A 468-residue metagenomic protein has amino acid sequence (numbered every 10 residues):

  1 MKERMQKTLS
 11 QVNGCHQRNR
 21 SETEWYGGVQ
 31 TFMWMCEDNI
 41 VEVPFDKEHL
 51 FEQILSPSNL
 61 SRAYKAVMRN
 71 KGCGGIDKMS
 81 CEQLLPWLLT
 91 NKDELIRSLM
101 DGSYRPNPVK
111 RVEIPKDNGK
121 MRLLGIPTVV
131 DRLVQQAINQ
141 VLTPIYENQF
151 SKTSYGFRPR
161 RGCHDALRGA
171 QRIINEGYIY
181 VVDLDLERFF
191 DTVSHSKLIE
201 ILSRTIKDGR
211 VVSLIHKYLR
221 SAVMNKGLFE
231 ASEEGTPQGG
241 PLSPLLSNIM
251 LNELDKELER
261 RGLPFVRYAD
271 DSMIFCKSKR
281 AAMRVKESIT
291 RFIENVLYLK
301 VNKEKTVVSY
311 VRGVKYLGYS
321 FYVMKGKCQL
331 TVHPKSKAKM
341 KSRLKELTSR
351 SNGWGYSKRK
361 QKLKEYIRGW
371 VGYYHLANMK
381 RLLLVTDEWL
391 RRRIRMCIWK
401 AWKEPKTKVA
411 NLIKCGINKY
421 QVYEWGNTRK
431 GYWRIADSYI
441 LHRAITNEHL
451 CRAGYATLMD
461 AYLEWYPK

Functional and structural regions predicted by a protein language model:
M1-L89: Non-catalytic, polymerase-adjacent accessory regions of viral genome-replication enzymes
C73, Q83-P108: Amphipathic alpha-helical blocks
S98-E113, D117, Q149-G313: Conserved polymerase palm-domain catalytic core
L123-L124, T128, Q329-L330: Conserved phosphate-binding loops in nucleotide/dinucleotide-binding enzymes
I138: Nucleotide/phosphate-binding loop and acidic/charged catalytic motifs in nucleotide-binding or -utilizing enzymes
R220, R291, V296-Q361, E365-R368: A conserved non-catalytic segment of reverse transcriptases and RNA-directed RNA polymerases corresponding to the late
R359-P405, V409-I413: Non-catalytic, peripheral interaction segments enriched in hydrophobic/basic residues
R393, W402-K468: Extended C-terminal regions of large enzymes
